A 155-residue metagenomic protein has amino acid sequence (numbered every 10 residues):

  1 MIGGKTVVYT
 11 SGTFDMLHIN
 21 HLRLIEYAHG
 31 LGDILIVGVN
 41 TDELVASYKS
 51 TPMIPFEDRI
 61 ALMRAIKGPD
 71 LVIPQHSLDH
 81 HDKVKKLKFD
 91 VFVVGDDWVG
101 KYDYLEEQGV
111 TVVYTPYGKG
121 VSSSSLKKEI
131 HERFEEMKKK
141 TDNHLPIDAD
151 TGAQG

Functional and structural regions predicted by a protein language model:
M1-G155: Nucleotidyltransferase catalytic core that binds NTPs
